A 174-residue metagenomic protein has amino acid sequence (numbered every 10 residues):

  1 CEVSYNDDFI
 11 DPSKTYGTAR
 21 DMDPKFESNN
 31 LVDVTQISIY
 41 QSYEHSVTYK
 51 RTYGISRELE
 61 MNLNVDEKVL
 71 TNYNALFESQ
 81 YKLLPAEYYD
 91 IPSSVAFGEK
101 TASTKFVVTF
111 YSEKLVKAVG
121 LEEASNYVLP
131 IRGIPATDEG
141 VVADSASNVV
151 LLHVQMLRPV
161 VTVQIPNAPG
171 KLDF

Functional and structural regions predicted by a protein language model:
C1-D90, T101-K105, K114-V116, G120-D173: Acidic/polar, low-complexity intrinsically disordered N-terminal segments immediately downstream of a Sec signal
G98: Charged, gly/pro-rich active-site loop segments
F110-S112: Localized edge beta-strand/strand-to-loop motifs within extracellular or lumenal beta-rich domains
